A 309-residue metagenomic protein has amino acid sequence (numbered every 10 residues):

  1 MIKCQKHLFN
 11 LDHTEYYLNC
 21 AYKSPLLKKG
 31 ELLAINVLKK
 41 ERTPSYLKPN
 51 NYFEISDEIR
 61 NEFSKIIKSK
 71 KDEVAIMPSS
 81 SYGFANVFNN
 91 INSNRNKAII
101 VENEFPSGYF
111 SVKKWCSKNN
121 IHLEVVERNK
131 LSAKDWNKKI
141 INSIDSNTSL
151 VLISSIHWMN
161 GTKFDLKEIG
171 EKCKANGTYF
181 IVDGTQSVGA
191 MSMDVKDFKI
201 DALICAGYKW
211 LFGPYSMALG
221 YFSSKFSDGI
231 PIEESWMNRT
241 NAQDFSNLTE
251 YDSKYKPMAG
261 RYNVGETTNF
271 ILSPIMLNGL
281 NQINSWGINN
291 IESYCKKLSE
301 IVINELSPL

Functional and structural regions predicted by a protein language model:
M1-L309: Pyridoxal 5′-phosphate
